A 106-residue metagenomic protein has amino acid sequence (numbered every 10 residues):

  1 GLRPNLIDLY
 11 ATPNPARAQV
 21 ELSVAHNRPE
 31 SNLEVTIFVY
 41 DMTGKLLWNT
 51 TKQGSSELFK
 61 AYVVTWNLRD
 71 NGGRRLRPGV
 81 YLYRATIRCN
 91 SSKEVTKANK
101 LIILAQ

Functional and structural regions predicted by a protein language model:
G1-V39, V63, N90-S92: Glycine-centered coil/turn sites that cap beta-strands in beta-rich domains
L9, L22, N49, R74-Q106: C-terminal tail/sorting-segment detector
P29-E30, S56-L58: Short glycine/serine/proline-enriched coil/turn segments at secondary-structure junctions
N32, A61, P78-V80: Extracellular Ig-like/FN3 beta-sandwich strand-entry sites
V39-L47, Y81: Short, glycine-anchored, charge-dense loop/turn motifs used at functional sites
L47-E57: Solvent-exposed serine/threonine-rich low-complexity stretches and specific carbohydrate-binding patches
V63-R77: Signal that preferentially marks extracellular ectodomain short beta-strand elements of beta-sandwich modules
